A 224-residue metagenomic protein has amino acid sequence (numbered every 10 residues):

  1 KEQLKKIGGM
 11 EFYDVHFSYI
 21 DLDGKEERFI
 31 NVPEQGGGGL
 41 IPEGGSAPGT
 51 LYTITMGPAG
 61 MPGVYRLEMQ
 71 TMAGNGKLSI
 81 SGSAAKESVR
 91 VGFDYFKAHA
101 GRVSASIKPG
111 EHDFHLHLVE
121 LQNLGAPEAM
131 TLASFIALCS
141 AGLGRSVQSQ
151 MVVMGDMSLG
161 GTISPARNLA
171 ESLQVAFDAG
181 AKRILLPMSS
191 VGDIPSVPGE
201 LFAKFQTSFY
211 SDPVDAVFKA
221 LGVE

Functional and structural regions predicted by a protein language model:
L4-G9: Residue-level marker of the N-terminal boundary of ABC ATPase nucleotide-binding domains
F12-D14: Conserved catalytic Walker-motif region of ABC-type ATPase nucleotide-binding domains
Y19-L22: Conserved A-loop
E26-Y52, P58-E224: Peripheral, non-AAA+ core regions of ATP-driven protein-machinery
